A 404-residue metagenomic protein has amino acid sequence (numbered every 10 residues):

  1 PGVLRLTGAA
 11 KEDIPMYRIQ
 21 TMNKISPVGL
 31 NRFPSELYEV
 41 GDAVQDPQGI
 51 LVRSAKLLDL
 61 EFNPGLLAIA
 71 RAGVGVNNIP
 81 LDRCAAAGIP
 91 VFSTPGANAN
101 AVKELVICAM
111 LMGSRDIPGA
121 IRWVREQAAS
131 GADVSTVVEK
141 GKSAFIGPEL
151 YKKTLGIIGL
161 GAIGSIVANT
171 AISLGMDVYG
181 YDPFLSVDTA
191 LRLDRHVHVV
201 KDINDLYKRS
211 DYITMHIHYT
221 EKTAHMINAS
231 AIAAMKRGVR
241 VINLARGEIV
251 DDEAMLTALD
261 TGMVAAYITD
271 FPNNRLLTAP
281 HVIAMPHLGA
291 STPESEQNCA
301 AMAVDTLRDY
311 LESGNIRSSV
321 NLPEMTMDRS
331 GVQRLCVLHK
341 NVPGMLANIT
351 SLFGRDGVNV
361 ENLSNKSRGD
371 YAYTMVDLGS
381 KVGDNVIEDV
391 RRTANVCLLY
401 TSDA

Functional and structural regions predicted by a protein language model:
P15-T94, K208, N228, R240 (+2 more regions): An N-terminal-biased, well-structured beta-alpha scaffold segment characteristic of Rossmann-like dinucleotide-binding
L58-L60, P183-L276, S291: Rossmann-like adenosine-cofactor binding region
P95-T154, E312, I316-V320: Phosphate-binding beta-alpha-beta segment of Rossmann-like dinucleotide-binding domains, i.e., the NAD(P)
L160-G161: Glycine-rich Rossmann-fold phosphate-binding loop(s) that bind the pyrophosphate of adenine dinucleotide cofactors
G164-S165: N-terminal Rossmann-fold NAD(P) dinucleotide-binding loop
R237-R329, Y373: Rossmann-like dinucleotide-binding domain for NAD(H)/NADP(H)
R329-H339: Short glycine-/aliphatic-rich beta-strand segments at the starts of folded cytosolic domains
Y400-A404: Conserved small/polar residues in nucleotide/adenosyl-binding loops
